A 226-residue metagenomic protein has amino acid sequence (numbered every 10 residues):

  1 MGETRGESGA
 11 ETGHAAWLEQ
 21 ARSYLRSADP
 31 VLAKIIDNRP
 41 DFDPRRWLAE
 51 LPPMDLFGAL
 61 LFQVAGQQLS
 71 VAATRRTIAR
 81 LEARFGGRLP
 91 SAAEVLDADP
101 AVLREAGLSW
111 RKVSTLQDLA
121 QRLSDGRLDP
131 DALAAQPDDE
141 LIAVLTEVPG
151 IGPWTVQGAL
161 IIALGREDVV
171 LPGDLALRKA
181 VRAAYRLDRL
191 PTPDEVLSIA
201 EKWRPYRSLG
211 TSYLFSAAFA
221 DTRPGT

Functional and structural regions predicted by a protein language model:
M1-Q136, E140, S198-T226: N-terminal polyanion-binding entry modules of DNA glycosylases/AP lyases and select other DNA-binding proteins
A65, P137-A183, L209: Catalytic DNA-binding helix-loop module of base-excision-repair DNA glycosylases/AP lyases
R84, L119-G126, V144, V148 (+2 more regions): Mid-sequence acidic-hydrophobic segments that form the walls of catalytic/ligand-binding cavities or oligomerization
P90, G173-E201: C-terminal end-helix/capping segment
